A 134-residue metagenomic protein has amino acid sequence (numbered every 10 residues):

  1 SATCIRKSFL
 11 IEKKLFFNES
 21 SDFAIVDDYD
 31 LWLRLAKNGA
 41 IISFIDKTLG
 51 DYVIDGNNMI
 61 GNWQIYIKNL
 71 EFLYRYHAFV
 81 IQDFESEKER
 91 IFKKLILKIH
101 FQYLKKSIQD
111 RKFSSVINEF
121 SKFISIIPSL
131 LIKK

Functional and structural regions predicted by a protein language model:
S1-Q64: Conserved nucleotide-sugar donor-binding catalytic segment
S8-N18, H77-V80, I126-L131: Short regulatory "switch" loops immediately downstream of catalytic or recognition motifs within protein catalytic
S20-S21, K93, K105: Generic anion/oxyanion-binding catalytic loop in active/binding sites
D30-R34, K68-R75, I99-Y103, K122: Alpha-helical elements of Rossmann-like donor-binding domains used by nucleotide-donor carbohydrate transfer enzymes
T48-G56, G61-E87, F113-F123: Catalytic core of nucleotide-sugar-dependent glycosyltransferases
Q82, F101-K134: Membrane-interface aromatic/basic loop that binds lipid-linked glycans or pyrophosphate carriers, typified by
E89-F92, I96: Residues that mark the junctions of alpha-helical repeat units in TPR/alpha-solenoid scaffolds
